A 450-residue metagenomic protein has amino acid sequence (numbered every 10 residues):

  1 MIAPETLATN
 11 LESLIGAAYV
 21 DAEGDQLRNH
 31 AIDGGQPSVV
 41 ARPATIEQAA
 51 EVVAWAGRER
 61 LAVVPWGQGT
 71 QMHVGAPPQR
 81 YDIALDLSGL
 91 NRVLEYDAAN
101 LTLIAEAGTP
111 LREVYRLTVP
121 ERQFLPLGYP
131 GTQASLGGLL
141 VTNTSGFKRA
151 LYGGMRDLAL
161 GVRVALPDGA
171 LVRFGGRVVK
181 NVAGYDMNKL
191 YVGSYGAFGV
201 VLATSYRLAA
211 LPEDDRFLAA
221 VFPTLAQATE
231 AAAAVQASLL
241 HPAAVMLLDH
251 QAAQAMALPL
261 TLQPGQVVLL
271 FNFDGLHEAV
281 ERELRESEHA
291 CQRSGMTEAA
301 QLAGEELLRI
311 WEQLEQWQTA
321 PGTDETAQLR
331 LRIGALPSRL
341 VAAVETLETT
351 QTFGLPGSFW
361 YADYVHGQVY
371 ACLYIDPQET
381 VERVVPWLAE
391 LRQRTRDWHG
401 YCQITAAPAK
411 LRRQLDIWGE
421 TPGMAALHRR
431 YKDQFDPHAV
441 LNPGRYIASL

Functional and structural regions predicted by a protein language model:
M1-I2, V221-Q227, H277-E278, R332-A342 (+1 more regions): Short, surface-exposed ligand-recognition loops at beta-strand->loop->(often short) alpha-helix junctions that present
M1-L61, Q68-L101, A252-Q254, A303-D324 (+1 more regions): N-terminal flexible segment immediately upstream of the FAD-binding catalytic core in FAD-dependent oxidoreductases
E5-N10, A226-A252, P337-L355, V384-R392: Short amphipathic alpha-helix segments
L11, A31-V63, Y81, L87-G131 (+3 more regions): N-terminal glycine-rich flavin-associated loop
Q36, L61, Q68, G75-D82 (+5 more regions): Conserved glycine-rich FAD pyrophosphate-binding loop
G57, V119, Q236, Q292 (+1 more regions): Anion (oxyanion) recognition and catalysis
V141, L160-P321: C-terminal substrate-binding/cap subdomain adjacent to the FAD-binding core in PCMH-type and related FAD-linked
